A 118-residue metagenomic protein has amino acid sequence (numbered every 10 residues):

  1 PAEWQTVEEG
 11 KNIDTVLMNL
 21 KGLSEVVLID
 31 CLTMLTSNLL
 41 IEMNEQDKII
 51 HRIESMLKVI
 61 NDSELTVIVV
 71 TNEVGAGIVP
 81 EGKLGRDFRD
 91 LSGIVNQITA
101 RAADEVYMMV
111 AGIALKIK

Functional and structural regions predicted by a protein language model:
P1-V27, L32-I41: ATP-dependent small-molecule kinase phosphotransfer cores that center on conserved nucleotide phosphate-binding segments
K11, T36-K118: Replace "adjacent to P-loop NTPase cores in ATP/GTP-dependent enzymes" with "adjacent to NTP-binding cores
